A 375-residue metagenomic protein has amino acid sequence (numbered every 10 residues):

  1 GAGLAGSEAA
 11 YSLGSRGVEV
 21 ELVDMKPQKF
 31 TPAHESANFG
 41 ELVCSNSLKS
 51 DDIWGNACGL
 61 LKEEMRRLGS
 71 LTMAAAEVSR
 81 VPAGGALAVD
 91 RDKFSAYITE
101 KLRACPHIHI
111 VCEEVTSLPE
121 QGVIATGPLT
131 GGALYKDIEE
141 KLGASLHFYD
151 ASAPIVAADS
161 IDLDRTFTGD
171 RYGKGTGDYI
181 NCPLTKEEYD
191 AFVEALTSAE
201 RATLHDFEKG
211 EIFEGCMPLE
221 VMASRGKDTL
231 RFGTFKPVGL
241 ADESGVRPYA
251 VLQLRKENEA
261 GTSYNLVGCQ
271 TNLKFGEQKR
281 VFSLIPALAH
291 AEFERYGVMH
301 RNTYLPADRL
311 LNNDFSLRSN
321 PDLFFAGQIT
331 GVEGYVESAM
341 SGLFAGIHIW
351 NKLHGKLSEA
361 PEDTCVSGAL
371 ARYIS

Functional and structural regions predicted by a protein language model:
G1-L22, A339-M340, G346: N-terminal Rossmann-like FAD-binding beta1-loop-alpha1 element of flavoenzymes
A2, M25, Q328: Cofactor-binding loop segments of dinucleotide-utilizing enzymes, especially the Rossmann-like FAD- and NAD(P)+-binding
L4, H34, N56, L60-E63 (+9 more regions): Conserved active-site and cofactor/substrate-binding residues in soluble primary-metabolism enzymes
Y11-A74, D363-S375: N-terminal FAD cofactor-binding segment of flavoenzymes
E35, D52-T99, R103, H107: A conserved beta-strand/loop capping segment in the N-terminal third of enzymes that catalyze redox or closely related
K101-R280: Predominantly flavin-linked oxidoreductase catalytic cores and closely associated redox partners
L266-Q270, K274-V332, A339-M340, E359-I374: A glycine-rich dinucleotide-binding beta-alpha-beta segment and adjacent secondary-structure elements that constitute
S338-A360: Internal hydrophobic alpha-helix adjacent to the cofactor/substrate pocket in enzyme cavities
